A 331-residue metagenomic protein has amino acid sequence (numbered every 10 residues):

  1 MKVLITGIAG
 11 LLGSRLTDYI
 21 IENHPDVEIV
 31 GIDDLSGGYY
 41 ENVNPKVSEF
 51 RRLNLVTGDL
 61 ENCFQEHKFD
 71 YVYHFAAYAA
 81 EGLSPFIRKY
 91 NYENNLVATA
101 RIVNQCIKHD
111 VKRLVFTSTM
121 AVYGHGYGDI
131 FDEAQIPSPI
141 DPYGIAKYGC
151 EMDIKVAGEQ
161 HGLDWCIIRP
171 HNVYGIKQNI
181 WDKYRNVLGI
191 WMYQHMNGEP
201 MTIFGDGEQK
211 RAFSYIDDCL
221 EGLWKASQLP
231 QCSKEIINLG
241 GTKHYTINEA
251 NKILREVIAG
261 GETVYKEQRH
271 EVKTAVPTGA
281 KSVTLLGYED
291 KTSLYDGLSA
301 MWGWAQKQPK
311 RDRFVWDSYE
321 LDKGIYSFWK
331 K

Functional and structural regions predicted by a protein language model:
M1-H171, F314, Y319, I325 (+1 more regions): N-terminal Rossmann-like NAD(P)+-binding domain of SDR-like oxidoreductases, especially those catalyzing
N54, M196-K331: C-terminal substrate-binding subdomain of Rossmann-fold SDR/epimerase-dehydratase oxidoreductases
C63-H67, Q105, Q194, G222 (+1 more regions): CheY-like receiver
I102, I154, W191, S282-V283: Structural element of the ATP-grasp superfamily
H125-Y127, I176-N179: Short beta-loop-alpha junction of Rossmann-like oxidoreductase domains
P139-A146, P170, I180, Y184 (+2 more regions): The catalytic Tyr-centered alpha-helix of NAD(P)H-dependent dehydrogenases
G149, D153, A157, V187 (+3 more regions): Hydrophobic alpha-helix immediately C-terminal to the catalytic Tyr-X-X-X-Lys motif of short-chain
